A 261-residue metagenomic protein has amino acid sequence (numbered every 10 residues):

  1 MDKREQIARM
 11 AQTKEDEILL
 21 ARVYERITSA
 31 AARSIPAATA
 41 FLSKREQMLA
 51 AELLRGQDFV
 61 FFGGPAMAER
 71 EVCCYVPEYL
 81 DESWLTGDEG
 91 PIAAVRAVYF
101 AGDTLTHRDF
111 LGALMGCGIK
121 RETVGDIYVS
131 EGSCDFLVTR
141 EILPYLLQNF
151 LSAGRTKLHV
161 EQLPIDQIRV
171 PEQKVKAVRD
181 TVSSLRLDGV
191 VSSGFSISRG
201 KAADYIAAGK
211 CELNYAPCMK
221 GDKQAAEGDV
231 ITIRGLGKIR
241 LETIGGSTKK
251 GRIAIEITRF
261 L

Functional and structural regions predicted by a protein language model:
M1-D188, G194, P217, G237-L261: Ferredoxin-like alpha/beta domains used as RNA- or RNAP-binding modules
T181-E227, I244-G245: A basic, amphipathic helix-loop patch mediating RNA/tRNA/ribosome contacts
